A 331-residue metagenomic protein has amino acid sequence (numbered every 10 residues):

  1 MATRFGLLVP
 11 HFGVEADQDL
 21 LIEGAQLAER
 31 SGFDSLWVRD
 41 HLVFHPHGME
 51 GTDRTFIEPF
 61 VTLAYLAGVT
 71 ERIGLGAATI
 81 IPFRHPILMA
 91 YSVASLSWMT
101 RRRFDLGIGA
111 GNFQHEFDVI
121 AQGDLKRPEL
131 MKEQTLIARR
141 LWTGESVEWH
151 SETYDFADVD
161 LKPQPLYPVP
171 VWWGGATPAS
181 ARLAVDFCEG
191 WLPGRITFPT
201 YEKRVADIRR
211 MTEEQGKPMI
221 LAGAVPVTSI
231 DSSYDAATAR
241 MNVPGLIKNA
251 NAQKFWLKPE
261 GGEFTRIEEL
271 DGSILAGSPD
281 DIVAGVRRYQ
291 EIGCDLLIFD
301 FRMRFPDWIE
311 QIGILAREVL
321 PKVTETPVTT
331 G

Functional and structural regions predicted by a protein language model:
M1-G331: Active-site-adjacent structural elements that line small-molecule/cofactor binding pockets in enzymes
